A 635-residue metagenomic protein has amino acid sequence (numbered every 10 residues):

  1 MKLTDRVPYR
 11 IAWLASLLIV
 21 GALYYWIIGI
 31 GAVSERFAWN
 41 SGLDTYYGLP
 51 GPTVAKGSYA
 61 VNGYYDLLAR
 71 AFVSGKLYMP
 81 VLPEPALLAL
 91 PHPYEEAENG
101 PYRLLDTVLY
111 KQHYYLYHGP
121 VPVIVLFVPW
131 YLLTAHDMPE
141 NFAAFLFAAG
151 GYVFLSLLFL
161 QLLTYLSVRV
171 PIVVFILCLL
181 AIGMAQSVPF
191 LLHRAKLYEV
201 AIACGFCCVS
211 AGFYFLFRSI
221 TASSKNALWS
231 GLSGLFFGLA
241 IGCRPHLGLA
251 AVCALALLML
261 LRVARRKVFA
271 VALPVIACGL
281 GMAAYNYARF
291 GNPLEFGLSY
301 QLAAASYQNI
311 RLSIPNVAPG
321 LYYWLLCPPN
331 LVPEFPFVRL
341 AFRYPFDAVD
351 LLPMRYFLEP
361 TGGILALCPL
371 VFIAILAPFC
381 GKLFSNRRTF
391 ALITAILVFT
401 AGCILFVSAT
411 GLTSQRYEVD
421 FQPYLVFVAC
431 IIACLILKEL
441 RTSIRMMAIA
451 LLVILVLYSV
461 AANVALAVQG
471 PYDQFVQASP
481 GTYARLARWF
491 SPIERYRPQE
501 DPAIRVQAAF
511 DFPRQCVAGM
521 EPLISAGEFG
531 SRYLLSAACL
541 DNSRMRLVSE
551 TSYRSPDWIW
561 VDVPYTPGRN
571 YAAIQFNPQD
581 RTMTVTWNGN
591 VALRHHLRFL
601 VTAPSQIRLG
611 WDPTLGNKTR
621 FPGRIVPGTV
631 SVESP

Functional and structural regions predicted by a protein language model:
M1-P498: Membrane-proximal envelope and lipid/glycan-remodeling enzymes
A135, T586-V591: Short strand-turn-strand beta-turns centered on an Asx-Gly dipeptide
R495-P498, W558-P564, L597, G628: Beta-strand-rich interaction surfaces with strong enrichment in secreted/lumenal proteins
R497-P522, Y533-L535, G628: A carbohydrate-recognition surface predominantly in extracellular/luminal proteins
P522-R546: Glycan-recognition/cleft segments
E550-Y571: Short, aromatic/His-centered strand-loop micro-motif at the edge of beta-sheets
P567-M583: Localized edge beta-strand/strand-to-loop motifs within extracellular or lumenal beta-rich domains
H595-P627: Flexible glycan-contacting loops in extracellular carbohydrate-active proteins
